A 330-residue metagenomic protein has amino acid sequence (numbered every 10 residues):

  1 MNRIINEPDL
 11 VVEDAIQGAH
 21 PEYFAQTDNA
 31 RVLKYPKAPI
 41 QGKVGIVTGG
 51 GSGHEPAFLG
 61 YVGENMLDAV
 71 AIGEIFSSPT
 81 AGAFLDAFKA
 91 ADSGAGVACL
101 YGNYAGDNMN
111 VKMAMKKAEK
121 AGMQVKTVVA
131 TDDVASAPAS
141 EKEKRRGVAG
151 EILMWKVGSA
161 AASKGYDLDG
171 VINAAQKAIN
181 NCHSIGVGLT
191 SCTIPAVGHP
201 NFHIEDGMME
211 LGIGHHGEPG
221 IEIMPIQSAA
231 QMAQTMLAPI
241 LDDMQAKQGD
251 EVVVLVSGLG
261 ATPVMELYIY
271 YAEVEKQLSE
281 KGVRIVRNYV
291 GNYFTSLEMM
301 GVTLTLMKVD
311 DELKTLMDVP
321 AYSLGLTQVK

Functional and structural regions predicted by a protein language model:
M1-I46, D311-K330: N-terminal amphipathic/basic leader segments beginning at the initiator methionine
N2, V44-G51, L67-V70, G96-A105 (+4 more regions): Short glycine-rich or small-residue beta-strand-to-loop segments that form or flank ligand, phosphate, metal/Fe-S
H54, G63-G94, L241: Glycine-rich oxoanion-binding loops at beta->alpha junctions
V70-I75, E119-K144, E280-I285: Short, acidic/small-residue loops that bind anionic groups at enzyme active sites
N108-G122, E141, E266-A272: Short Gly/Thr/Asp-enriched flexible loops that form oxyanion-binding sites at enzyme active sites
V129-G170, A174-N181: Short alpha-helices
K164-I269: Mixed-charge interfacial surface used for oligomerization/domain docking and macromolecular partner engagement
P239, Q245-K330: C-terminal non-catalytic interaction/assembly regions of soluble proteins
